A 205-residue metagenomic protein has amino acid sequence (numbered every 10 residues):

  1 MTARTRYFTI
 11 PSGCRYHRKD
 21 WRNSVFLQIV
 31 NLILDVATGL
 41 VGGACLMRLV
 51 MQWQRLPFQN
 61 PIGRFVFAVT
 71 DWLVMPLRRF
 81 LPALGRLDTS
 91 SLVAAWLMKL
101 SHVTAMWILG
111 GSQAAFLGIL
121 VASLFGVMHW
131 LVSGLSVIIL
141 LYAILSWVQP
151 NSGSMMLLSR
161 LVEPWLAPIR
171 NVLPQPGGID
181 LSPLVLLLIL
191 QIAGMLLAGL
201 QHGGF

Functional and structural regions predicted by a protein language model:
R4-S24: Short, Lys/Arg-enriched N-terminal segments with co-localized hydrophobic residues within the first ~10-30 amino acids
K19-F205: Selective transmembrane helix interface/packing segments
